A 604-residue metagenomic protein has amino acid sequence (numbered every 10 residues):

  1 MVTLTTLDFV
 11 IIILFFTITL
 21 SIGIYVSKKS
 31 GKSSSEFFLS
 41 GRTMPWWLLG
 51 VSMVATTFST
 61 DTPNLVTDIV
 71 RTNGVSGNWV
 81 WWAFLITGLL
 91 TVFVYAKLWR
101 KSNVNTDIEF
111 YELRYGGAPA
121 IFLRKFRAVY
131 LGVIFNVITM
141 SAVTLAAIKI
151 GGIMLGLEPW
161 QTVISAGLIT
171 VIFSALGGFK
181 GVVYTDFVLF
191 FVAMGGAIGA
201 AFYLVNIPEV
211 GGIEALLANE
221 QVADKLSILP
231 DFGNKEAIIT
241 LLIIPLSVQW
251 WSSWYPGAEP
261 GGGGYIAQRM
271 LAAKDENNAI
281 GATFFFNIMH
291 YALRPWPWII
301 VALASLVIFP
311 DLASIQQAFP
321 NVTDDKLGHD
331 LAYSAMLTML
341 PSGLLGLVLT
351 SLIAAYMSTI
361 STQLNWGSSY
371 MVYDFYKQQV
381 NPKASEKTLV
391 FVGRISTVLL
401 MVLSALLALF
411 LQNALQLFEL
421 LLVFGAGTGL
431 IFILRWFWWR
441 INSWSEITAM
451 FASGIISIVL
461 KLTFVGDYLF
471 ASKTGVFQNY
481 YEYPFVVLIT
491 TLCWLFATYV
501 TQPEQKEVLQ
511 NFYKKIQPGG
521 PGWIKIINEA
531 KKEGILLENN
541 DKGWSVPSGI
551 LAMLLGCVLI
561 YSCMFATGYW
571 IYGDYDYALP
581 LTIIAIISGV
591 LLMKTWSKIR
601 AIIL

Functional and structural regions predicted by a protein language model:
M1-L604: Membrane-embedded helix-loop-helix hairpins and adjacent transmembrane boundary segments in multi-pass transporters
